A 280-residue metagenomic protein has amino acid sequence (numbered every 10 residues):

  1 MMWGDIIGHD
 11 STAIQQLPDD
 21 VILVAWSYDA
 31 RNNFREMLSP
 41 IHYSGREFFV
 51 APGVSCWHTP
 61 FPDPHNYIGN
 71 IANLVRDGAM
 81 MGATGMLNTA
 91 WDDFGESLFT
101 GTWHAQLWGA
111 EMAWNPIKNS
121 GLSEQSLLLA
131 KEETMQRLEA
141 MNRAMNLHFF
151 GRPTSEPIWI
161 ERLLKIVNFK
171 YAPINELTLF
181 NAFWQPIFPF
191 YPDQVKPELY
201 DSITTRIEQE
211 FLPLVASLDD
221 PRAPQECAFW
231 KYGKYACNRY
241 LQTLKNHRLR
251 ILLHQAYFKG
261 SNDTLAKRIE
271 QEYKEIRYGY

Functional and structural regions predicted by a protein language model:
M1-Y280: Substrate-binding groove of N-acetylhexosamine-processing glycoside hydrolases
